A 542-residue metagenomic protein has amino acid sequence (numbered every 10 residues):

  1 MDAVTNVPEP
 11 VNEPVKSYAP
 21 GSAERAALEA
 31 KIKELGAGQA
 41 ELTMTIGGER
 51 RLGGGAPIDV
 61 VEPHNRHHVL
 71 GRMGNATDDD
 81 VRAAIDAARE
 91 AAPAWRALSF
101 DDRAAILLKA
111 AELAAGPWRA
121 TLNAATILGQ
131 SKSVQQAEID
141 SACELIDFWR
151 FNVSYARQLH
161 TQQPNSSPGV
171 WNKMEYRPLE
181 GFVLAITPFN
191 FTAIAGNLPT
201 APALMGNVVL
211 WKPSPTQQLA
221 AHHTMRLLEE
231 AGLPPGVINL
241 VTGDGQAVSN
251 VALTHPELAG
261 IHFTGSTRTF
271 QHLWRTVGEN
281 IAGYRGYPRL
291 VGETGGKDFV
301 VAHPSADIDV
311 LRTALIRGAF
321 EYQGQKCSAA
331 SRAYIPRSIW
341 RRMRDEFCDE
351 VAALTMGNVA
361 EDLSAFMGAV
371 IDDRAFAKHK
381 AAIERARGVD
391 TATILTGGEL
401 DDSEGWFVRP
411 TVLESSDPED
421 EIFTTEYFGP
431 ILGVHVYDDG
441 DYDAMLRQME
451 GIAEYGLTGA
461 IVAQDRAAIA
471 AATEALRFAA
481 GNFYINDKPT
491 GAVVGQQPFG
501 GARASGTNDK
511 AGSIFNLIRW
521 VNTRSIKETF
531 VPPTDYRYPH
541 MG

Functional and structural regions predicted by a protein language model:
M1-L70: Hydrophobic face of amphipathic alpha-helices that form TPR/SEL1-like repeat modules and related alpha-solenoid
D2-T5, E13, S17, H64-M73 (+10 more regions): Conserved C-terminal structural/oligomerization subdomain of aldehyde/semialdehyde dehydrogenase
L52, D59-V61, R66-H160, L446 (+1 more regions): Glycine-rich loop-to-alpha-helix module at the N-terminal edge of alpha/beta enzyme cores
H67, R103, T126, G206 (+8 more regions): Residue-level signal for inorganic ion chemistry
R82-I85, A104-A111, R119, N123 (+12 more regions): Hydrophobic face of alpha-helices
A84-A94, K109-L113, P117, A125 (+16 more regions): Generic, well-ordered alpha-helical scaffold segments in large soluble proteins
I127, I146, S154-V310, S364 (+3 more regions): Rossmann-like NAD(P) dinucleotide-binding subdomain of oxidoreductase/dehydrogenase enzymes
L227-G232, T254-P256, G260, T267-P418 (+5 more regions): ALDH superfamily catalytic-core signature
